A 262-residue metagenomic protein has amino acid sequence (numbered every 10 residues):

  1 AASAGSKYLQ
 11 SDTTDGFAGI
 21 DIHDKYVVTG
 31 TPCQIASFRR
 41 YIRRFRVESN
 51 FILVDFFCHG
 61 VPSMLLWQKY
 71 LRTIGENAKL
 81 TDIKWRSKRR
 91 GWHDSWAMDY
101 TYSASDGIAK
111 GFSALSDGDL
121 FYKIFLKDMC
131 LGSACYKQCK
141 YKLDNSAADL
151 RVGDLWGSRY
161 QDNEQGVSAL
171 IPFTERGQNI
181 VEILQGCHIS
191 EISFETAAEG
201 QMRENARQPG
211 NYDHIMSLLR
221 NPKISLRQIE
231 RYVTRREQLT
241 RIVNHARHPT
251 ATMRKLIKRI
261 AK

Functional and structural regions predicted by a protein language model:
A1-K262: Iron-sulfur-associated redox domains of electron-transfer enzymes in respiratory and anaerobic energy metabolism
